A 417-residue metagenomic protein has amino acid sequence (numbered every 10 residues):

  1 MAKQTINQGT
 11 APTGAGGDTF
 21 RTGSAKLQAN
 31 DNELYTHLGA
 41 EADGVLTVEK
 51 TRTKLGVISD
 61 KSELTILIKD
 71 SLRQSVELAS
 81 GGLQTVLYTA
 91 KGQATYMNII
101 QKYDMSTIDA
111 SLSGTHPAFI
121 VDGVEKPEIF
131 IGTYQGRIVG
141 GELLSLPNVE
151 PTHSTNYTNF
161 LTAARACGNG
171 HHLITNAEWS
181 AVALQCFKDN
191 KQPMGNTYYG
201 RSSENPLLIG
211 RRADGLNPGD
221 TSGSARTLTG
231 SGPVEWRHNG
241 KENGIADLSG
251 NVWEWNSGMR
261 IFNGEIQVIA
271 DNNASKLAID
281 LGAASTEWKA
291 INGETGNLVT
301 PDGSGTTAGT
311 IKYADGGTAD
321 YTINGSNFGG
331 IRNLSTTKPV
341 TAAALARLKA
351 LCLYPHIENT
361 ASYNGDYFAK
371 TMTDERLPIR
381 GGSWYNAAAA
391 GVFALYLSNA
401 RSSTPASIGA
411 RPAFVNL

Functional and structural regions predicted by a protein language model:
M1-E63: Fibrous stalk/shaft segments of extracellular and virion attachment machinery
A11, N32-E33, K61, Q135-I138 (+2 more regions): Acidic glycine-/aspartate-rich tracts in secreted/extracellular proteins
G16-S24, G140-T155, G391-S398: Short, polar loop/linker segments at the starts of domains and inter-domain junctions
S62-A79: Structured alpha-helical subdomains that flank or immediately precede key functional sites
Q74-H171, G264-T322, R376, G409: Extracellular adhesion/carbohydrate-recognition regions
G114-D247, I279, T341: Short aromatic-cysteine micro-motif
S180, N205-L208, A213-G215, T221-A225 (+5 more regions): C-terminal, surface-exposed recognition/capping segments
F187-Q192, R260, I269-N272: Short secondary-structure boundary/capping segments
